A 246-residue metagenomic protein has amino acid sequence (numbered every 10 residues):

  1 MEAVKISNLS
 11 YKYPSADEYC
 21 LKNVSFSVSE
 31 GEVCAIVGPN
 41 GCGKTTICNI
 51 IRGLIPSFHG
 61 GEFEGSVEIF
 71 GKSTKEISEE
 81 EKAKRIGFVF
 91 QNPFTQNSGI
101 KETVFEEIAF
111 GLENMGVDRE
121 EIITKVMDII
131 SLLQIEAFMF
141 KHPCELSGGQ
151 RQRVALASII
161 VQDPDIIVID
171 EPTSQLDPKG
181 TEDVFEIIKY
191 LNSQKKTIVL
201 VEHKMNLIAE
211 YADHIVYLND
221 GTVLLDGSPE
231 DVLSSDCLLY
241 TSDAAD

Functional and structural regions predicted by a protein language model:
V37-P39: The feature captures the beta-strand-to-loop junction immediately N-terminal to the Walker
E113, E120-A137: Conserved ABC ATPase "signature" region
H142-L146, Q150: Conserved ABC ATPase signature
I167-D170: Catalytic Walker B motif of ABC-type/P-loop ATPase nucleotide-binding domains
E202-H203: H-loop/switch region of ABC-family ATPase nucleotide-binding domains
Y240-D246: Conserved small/polar residues in nucleotide/adenosyl-binding loops
